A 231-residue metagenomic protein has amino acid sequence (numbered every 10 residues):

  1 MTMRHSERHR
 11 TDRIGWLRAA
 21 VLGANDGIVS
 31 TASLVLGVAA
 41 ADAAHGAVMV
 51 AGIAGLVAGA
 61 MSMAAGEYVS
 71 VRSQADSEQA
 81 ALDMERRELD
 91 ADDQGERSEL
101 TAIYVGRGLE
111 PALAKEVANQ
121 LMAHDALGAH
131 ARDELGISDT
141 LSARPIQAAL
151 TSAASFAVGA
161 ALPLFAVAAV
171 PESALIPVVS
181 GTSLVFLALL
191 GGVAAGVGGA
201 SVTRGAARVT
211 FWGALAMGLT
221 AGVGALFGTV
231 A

Functional and structural regions predicted by a protein language model:
M1-S70: Internal alpha-helical transmembrane segments
M1-W16, V71-A153: Cytosol/matrix-facing amphipathic helices and coiled-coil assembly/linker segments of eukaryotic membrane proteins
D12-G23, H45-I53, L113, P145-L150 (+2 more regions): The feature identifies polytopic integral membrane transport proteins across all domains of life
G27-A32, S152-L162: Core segments of transmembrane alpha-helices that mediate helix-helix packing or line hydrophobic substrate/ligand
S173-F186: Structural signature of hydrophobic alpha-helical transmembrane segments
L189-A214: Interfacial loop-to-transmembrane junctions
A221-A231: Juxtamembrane boundary at the C-terminal end of a transmembrane helix
